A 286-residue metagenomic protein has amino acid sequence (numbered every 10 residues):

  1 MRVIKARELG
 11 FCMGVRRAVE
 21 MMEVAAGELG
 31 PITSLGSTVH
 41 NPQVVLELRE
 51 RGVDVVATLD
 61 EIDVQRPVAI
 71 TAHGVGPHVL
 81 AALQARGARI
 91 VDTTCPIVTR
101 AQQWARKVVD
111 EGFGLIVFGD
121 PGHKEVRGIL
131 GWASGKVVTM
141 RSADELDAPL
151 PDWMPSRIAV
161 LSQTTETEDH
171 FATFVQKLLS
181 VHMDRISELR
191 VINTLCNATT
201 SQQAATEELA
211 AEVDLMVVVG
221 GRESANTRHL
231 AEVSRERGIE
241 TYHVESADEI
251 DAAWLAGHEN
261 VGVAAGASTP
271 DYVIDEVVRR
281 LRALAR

Functional and structural regions predicted by a protein language model:
M1-R286: The feature marks the mature, well-folded catalytic cores of soluble enzymes
